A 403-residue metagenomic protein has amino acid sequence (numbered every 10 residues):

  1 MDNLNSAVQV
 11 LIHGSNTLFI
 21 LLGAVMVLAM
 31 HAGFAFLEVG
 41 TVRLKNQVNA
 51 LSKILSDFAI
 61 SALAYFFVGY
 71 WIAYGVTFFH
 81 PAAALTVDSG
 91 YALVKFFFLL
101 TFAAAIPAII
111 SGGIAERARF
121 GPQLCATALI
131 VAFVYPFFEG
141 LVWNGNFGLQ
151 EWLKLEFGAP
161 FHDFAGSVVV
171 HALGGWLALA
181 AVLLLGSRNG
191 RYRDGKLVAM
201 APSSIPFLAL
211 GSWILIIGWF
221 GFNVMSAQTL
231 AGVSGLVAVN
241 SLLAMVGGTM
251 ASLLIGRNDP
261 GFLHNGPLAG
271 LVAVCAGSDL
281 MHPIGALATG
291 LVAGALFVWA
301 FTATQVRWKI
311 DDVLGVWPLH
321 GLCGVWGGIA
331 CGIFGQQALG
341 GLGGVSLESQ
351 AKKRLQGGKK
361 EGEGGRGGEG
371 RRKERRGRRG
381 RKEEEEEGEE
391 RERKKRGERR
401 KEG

Functional and structural regions predicted by a protein language model:
D2-K359, G403: Glycine- and aromatic-enriched membrane alpha-helices
G357-G403: Acidic, glutamate-rich low-complexity segments that are typically intrinsically disordered and often form long
